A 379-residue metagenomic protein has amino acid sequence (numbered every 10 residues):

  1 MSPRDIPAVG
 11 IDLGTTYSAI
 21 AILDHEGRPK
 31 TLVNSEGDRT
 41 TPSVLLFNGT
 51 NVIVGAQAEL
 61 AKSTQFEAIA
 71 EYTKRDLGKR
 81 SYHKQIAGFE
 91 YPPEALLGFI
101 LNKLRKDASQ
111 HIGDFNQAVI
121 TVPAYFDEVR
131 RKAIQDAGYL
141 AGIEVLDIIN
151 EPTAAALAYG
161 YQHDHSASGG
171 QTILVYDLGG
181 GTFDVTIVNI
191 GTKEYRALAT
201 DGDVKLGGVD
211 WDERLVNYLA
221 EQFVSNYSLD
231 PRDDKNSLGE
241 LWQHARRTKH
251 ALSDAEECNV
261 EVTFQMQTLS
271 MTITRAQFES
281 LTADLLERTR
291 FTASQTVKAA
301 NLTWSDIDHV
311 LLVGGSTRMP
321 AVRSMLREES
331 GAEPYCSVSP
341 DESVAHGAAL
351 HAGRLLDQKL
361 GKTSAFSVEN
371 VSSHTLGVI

Functional and structural regions predicted by a protein language model:
M1-K79, I86-E90, S109-I379: Oxyanion-binding/catalytic loops of NTP- or PPi-dependent enzymes
P93-R105, R290-S294: Short, acidic loop-to-helix structural element flanking the phosphoryl-transfer center in phosphate-processing enzymes
